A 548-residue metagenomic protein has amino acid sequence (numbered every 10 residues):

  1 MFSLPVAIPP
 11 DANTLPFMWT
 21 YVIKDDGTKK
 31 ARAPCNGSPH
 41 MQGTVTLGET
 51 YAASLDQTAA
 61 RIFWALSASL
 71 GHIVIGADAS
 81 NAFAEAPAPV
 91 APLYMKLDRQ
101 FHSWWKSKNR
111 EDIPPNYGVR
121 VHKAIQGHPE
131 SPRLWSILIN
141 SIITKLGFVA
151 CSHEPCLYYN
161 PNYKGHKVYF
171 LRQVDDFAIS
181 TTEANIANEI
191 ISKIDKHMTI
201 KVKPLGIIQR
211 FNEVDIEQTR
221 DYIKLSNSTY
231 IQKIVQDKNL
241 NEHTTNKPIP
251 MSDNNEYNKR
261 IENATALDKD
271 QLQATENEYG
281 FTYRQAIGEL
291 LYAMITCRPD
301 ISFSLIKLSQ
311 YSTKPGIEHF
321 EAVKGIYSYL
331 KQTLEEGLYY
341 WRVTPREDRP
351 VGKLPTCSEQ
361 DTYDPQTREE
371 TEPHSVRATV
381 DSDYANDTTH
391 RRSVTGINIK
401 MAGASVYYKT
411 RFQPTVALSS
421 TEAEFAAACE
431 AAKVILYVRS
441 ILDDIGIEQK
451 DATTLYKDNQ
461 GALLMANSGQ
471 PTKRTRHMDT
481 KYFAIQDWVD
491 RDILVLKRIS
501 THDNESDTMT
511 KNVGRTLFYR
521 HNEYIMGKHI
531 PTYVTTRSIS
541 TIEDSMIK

Functional and structural regions predicted by a protein language model:
M1-K548: Long, low-complexity, charge-biased intrinsically disordered regions
